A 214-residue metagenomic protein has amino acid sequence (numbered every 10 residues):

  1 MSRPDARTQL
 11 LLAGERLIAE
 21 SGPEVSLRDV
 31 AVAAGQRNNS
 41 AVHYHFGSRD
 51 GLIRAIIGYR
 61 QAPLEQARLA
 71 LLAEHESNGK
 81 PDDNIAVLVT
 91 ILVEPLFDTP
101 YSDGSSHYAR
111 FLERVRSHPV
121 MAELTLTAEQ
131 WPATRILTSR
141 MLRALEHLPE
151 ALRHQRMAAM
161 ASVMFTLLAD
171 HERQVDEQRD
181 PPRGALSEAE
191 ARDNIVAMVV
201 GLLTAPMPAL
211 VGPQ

Functional and structural regions predicted by a protein language model:
M1-D5, H75, A209-Q214: N-terminal intrinsically disordered/low-complexity leader segments
M1-S21, D29, G51, N78: Basic, helix-initiating cap at the start of DNA-binding domains
R7-L12, F46-L69, A73: An amphipathic alpha-helix adjacent to DNA-recognition modules
L17, P23-G51, A55, Y59: Helix-turn-helix
L69-Y108: Hydrophobic alpha-helical connector segments
V87, S106-R110, P119-L145, H154: Amphipathic alpha-helical packing segments from all-alpha helical-bundle domains
L92, L96, A109-R116, M160-M164 (+1 more regions): Short alpha-helical scaffolding segments that buttress acidic/His motifs in well-ordered protein cores
W131-Q214: C-terminal peripheral helix-coil segments that are non-catalytic and often amphipathic
